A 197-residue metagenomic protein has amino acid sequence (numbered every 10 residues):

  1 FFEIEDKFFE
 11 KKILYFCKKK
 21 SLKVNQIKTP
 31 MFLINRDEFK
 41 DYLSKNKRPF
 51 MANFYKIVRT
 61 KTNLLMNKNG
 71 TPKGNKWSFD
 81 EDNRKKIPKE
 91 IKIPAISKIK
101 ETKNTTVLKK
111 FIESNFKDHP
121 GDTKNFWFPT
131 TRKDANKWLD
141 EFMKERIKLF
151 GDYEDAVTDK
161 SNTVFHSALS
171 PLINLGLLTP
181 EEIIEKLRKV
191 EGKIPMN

Functional and structural regions predicted by a protein language model:
F1-W127: Beta-rich, aromatic/charged-enriched effector core domains that present basic-aromatic interfaces for binding
D82-N197: Catalytic cores of enzymes that engage adenine nucleotides and/or redox cofactors via long glycine-rich, Lys/Arg/His
